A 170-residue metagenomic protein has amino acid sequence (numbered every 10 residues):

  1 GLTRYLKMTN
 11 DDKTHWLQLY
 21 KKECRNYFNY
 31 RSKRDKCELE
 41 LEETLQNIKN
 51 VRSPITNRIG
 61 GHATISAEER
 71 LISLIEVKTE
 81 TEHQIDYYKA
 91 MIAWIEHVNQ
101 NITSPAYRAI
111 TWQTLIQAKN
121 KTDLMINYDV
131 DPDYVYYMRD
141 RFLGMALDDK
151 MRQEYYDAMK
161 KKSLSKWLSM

Functional and structural regions predicted by a protein language model:
G1-V98, D148-M170: N-terminal interaction/assembly modules
K33, T111, K121, M138-F142: A generic structural signal for ordered secondary structure
M91-W94, P105-Y107, M138: N-terminal positioning helix adjacent to the helix-turn-helix/winged-helix DNA-binding module
N101-I102, D129: Short, conserved sequence motifs enriched in acidic/basic residues, glycine, and aromatics that mark functional "hot
I102-K119: Short amphipathic alpha helix immediately N-terminal
T122-Y128: Short alpha-helical "recognition helix" segments of helix-turn-helix
D131, V135-Q153: DNA major-groove recognition helices of helix-turn-helix
